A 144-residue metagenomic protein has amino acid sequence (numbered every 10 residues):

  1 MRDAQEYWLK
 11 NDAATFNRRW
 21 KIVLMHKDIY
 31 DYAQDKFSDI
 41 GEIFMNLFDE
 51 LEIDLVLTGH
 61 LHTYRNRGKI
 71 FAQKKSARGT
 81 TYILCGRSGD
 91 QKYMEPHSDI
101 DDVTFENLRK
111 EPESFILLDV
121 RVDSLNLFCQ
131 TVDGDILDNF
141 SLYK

Functional and structural regions predicted by a protein language model:
M1-E95, E106, L117-K144: Metal-dependent phosphoester/phosphodiester hydrolase catalytic core
P96-D101: Small-residue (glycine/proline)-centered packing/hinge motifs flanked by hydrophobic/aromatic residues
K110-E111: Membrane-spanning beta-strands of outer-membrane beta-barrel proteins
